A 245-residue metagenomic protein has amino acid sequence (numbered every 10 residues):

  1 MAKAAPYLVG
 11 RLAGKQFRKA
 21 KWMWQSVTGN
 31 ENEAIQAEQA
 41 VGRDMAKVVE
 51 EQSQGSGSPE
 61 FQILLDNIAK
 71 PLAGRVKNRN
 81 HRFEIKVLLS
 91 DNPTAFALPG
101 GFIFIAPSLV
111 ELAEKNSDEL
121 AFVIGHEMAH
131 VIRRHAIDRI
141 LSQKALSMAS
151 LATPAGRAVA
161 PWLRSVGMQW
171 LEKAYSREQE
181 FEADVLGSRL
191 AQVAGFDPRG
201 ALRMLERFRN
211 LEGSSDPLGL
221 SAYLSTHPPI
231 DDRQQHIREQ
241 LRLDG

Functional and structural regions predicted by a protein language model:
M1-G245: A Zn2+-metalloprotease active-site environment signal
